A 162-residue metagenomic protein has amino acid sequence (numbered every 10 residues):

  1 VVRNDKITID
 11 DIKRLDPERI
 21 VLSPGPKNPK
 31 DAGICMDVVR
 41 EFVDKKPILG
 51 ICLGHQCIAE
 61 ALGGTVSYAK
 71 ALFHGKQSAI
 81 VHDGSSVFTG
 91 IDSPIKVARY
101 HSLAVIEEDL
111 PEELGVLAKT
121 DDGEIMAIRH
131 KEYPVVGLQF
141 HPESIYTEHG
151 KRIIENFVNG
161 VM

Functional and structural regions predicted by a protein language model:
V1-I7: A short beta-strand-loop structural module common to alpha/beta enzyme folds
I7-D16, D109: Short amphipathic alpha-helix with an adjacent loop that forms part of the alpha/beta core around
R14-G90, K96, I154-N156: Cysteine-nucleophile active-site neighborhood
K27-N28, I106, Y146: Glycine-rich nucleotide phosphate-binding loop and flanking beta-alpha elements of Rossmann-like dinucleotide-binding
C52, H101, H141: Histidine-centered divalent metal-coordination motifs
Q77-A79, I125-A127, G137: Conserved hydrophobic/aromatic beta-strand scaffold that supports enzyme active sites
S86-Y133: Catalytic beta-strand/loop cores that center a nucleophilic Ser/Cys/Thr and support acyl-enzyme chemistry
I145-M162: Acyltransferase
